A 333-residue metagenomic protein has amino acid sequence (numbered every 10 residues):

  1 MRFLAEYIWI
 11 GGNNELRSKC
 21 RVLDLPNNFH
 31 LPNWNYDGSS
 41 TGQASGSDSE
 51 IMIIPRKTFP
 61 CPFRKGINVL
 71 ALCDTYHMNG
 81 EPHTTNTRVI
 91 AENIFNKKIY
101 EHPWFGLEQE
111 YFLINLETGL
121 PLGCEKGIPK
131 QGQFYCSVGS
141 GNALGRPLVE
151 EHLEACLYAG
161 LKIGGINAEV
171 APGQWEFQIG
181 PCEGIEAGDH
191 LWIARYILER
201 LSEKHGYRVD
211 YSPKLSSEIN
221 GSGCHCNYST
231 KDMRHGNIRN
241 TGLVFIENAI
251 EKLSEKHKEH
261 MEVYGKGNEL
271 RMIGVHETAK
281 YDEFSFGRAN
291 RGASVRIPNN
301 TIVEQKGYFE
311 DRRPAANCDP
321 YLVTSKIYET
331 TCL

Functional and structural regions predicted by a protein language model:
M1-L333: Glycine-rich, acidic/polar active-site loops that bind/position phosphate-bearing ligands
